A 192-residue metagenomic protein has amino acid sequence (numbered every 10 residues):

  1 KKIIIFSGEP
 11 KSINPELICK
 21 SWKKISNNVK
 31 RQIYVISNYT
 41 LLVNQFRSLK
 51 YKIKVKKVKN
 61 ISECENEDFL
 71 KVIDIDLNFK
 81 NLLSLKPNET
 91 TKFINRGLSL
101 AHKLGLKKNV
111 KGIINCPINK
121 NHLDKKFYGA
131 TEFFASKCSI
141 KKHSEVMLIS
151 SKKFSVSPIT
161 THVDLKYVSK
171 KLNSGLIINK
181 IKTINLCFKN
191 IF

Functional and structural regions predicted by a protein language model:
K1-F192: Anion-binding alpha/beta catalytic cores of soluble intermediary-metabolism enzymes, centered on
